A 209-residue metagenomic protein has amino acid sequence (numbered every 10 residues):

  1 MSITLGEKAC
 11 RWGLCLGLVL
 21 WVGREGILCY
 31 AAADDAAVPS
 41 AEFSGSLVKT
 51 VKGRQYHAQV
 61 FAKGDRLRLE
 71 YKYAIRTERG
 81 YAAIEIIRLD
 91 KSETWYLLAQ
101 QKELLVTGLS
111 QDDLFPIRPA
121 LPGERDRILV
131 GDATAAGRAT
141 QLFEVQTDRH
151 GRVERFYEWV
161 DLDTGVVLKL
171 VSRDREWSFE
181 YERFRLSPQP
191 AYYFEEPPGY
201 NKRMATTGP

Functional and structural regions predicted by a protein language model:
S2, A9, G13-L67, P188 (+2 more regions): N-terminal leader/targeting segments and the immediate start of mature chains
F43, K52-R54, R79-Y81, D126-R127 (+1 more regions): Residues that act as N-cap/strand-start positions at coil-to-secondary-structure junctions
V51, A135-A136: Structural motif
G53-Y56, R118-V130, F179: A short, amphipathic edge element
A58-A62, E85-I87, D126-A133, E158-W159: Short, exposed beta-strand/loop patches in secreted or surface proteins that constitute
Q59-I117, S172-R183: An acidic-aromatic
Y73-E85, A136-N201: Gly/Pro-enriched, hydrophobic low-complexity segments that function as extracytoplasmic propeptides/linkers
L114-P116, R125-G131, T140-Q146: Extended, positively charged loop/linker patches that create polyanion-binding surfaces
